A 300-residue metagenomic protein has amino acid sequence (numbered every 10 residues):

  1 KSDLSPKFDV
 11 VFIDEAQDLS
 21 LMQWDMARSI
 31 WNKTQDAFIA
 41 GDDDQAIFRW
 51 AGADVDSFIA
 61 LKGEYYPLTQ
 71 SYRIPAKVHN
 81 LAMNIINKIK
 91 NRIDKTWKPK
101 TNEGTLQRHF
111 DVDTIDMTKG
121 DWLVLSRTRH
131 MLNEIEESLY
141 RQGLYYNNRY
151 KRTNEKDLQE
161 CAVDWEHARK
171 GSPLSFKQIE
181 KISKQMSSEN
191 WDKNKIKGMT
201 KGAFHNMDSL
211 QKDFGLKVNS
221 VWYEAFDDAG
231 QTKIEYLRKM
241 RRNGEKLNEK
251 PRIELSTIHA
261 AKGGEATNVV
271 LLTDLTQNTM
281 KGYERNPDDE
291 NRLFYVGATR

Functional and structural regions predicted by a protein language model:
K1-P6: Conserved helix/coil segment N-terminal to the catalytic DExD/H
V10-I13, Q17-E103, L123-R141, N147-D157 (+5 more regions): Conserved helicase motor core of SF1/SF2 NTP-dependent helicases
S57-F58, T114-D116, E245-L247: Short secondary-structure boundary/capping segments
A76, R129-L293, A298-R300: Core RecA-like ATPase module of SF1/SF2 helicases and allied nucleic-acid translocases
T105-G120: Conserved interdomain hinge at the start of the Helicase C-terminal
